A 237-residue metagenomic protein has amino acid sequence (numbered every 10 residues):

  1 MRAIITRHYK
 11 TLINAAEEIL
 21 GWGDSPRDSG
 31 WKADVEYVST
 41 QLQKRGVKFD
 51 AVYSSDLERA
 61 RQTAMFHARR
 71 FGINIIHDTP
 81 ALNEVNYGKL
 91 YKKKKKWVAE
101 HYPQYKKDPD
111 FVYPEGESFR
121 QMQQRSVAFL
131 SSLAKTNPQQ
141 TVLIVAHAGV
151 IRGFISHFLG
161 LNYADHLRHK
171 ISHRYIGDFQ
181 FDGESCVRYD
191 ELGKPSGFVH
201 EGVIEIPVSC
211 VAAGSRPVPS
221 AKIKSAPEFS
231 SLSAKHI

Functional and structural regions predicted by a protein language model:
M1-H8, I144: Short, hydrophobic/glycine-enriched beta-strand segments
M1-R2, K44-R45, I73, V85-K96 (+3 more regions): Acidic, low-complexity terminal tails and accessory targeting/binding regions of phosphate-metabolizing enzymes
T6-N74: Active-site-proximal alpha-helix that buttresses catalytic centers in soluble enzyme cores
L12, R59-R61, E84-V85, V150-R152: Short, active-site-adjacent cap segments at secondary-structure transitions
I13, G21, S25-P26, A68-V127 (+2 more regions): Phosphate-handling substructures
E36-Q43, V127-K135: Generic structural signal for well-ordered alpha-helical scaffold segments
F66, G153-H157: Active-site signature of alpha/beta-hydrolase-fold catalytic machinery across serine- and Asp/Cys-nucleophile hydrolases
H147: Short basic (Lys/Arg) and small-residue
